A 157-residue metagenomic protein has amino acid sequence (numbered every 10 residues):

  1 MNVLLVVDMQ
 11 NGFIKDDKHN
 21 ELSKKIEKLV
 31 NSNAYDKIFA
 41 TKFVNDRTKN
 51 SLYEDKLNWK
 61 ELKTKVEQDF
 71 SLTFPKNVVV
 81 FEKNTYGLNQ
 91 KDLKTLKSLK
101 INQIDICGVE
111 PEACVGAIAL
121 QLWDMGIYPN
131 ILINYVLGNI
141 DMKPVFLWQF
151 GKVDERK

Functional and structural regions predicted by a protein language model:
M1-V80: Active-site acidic carboxylates
V3, G12, L57-K157: Active-site-adjacent betaalpha module
